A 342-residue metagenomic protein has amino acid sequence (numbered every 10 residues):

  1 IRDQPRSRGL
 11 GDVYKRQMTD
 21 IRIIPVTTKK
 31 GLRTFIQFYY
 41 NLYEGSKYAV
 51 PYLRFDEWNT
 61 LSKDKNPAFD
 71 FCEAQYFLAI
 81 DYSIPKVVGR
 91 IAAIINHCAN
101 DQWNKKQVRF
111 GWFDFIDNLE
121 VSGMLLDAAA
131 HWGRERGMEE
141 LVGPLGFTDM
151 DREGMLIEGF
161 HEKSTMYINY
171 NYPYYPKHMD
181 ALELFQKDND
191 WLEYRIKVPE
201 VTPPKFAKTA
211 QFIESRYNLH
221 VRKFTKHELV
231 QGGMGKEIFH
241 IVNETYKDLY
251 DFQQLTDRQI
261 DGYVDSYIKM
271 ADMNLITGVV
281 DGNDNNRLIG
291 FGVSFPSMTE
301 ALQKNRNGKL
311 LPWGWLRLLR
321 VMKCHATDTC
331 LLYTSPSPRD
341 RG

Functional and structural regions predicted by a protein language model:
I1-Q17, Y333-G342: Single conserved hydrophobic/aromatic residue that forms the stacking wall/gate of nucleotide- or nucleobase-binding
R16-R33, Q37-G45: Generic start-of-chain signal for non-secretory N-termini
T19-I21, N169-Y250: Acyltransferase donor/substrate-recognition loop-hinge adjacent to the catalytic core
Y39-F77, A93-D101, E237-N283, L288-T329: A conserved beta-strand-loop-helix scaffold within acyl/acetyltransferase catalytic domains
F71-Y82, V87-N100, F113, S122 (+1 more regions): Glycine-rich, N-terminal phosphate-binding loop and its surrounding beta-alpha-beta segment
N100-L184, K309-R339: Acyl-donor binding region in acyl/amide transferases
E139-G146, K187-R195, G278: A structural signal for short, well-ordered beta-strand segments and their strand-loop junctions that often border
F147-M155, K197, S297-Q303: Flexible glycine/acidic-rich beta-alpha junction loops that bind and position SAM and/or redox cofactors in anaerobic
